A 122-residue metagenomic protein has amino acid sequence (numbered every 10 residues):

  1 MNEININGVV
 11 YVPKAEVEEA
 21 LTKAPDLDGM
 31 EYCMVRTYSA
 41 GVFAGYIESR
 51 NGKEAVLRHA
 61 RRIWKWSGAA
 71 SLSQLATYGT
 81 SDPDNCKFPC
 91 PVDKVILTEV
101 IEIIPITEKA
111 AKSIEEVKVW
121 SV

Functional and structural regions predicted by a protein language model:
M1-V10: Short, intrinsically disordered N-terminal pre-domain segments
I6, K14-V122: Conserved RNA-binding domains used in RNP assembly and mRNA/RNA metabolism
